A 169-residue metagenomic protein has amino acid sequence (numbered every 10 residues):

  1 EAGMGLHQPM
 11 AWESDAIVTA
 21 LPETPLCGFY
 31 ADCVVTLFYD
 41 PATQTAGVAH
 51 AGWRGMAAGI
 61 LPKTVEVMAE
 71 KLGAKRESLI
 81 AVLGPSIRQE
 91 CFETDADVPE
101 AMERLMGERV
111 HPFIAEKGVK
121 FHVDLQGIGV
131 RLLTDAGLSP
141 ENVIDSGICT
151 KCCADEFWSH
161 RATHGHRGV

Functional and structural regions predicted by a protein language model:
E1-V169: Active-site microenvironment for binding and transforming phosphate-containing groups
